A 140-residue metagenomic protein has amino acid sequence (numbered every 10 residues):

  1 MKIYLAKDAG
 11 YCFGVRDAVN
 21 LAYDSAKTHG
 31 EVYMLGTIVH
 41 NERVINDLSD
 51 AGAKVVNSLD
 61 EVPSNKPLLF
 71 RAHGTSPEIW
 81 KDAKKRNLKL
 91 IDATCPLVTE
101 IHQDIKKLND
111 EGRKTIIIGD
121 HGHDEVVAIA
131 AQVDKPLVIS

Functional and structural regions predicted by a protein language model:
M1-S140: The feature marks the mature, well-folded catalytic cores of soluble enzymes
